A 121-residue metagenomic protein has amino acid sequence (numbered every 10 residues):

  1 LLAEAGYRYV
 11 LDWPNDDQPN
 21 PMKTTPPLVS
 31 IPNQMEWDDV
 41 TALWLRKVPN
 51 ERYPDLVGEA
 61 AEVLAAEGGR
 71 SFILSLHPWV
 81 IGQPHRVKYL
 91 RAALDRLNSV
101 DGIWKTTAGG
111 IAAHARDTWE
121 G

Functional and structural regions predicted by a protein language model:
L1-G68: Active-site-adjacent pocket scaffolds in enzyme catalytic domains
G58-G121: C-terminal domain-boundary segment and adjacent tail
